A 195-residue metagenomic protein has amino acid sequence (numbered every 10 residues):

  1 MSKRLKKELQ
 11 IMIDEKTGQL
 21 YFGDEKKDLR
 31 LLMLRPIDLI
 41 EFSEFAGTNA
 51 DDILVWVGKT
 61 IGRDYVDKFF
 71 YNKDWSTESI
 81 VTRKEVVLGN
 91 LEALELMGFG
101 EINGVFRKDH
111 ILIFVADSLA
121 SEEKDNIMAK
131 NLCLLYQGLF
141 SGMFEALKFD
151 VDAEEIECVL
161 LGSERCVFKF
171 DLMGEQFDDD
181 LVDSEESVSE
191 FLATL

Functional and structural regions predicted by a protein language model:
M1-L112, S118-L135, E157-L195: N-terminal accessory segment detector
C133-I156: Conserved short secondary-structure elements within globular domains
